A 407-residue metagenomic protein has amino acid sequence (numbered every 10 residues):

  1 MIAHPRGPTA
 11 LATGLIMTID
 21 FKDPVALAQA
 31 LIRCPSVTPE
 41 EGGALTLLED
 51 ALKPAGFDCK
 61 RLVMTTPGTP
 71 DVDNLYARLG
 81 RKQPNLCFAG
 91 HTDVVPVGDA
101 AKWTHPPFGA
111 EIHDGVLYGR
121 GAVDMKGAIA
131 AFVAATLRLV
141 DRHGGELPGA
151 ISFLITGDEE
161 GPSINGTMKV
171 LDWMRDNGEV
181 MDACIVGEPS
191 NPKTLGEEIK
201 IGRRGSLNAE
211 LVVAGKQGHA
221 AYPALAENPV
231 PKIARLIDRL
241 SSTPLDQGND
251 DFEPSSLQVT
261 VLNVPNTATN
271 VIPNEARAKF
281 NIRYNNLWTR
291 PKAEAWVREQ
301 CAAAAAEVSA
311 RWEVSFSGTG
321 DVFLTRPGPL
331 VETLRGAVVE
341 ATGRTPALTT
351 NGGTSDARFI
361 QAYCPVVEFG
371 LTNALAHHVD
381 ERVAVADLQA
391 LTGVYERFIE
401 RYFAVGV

Functional and structural regions predicted by a protein language model:
M1-I16: N-terminal amphipathic/basic-hydrophobic helices that include classical n-h-c signal peptides and signal-anchor
I16-R120, D141-L147: Acidic/His- and Gly-rich active-site-bordering loop/insert found across diverse amide/peptide-bond hydrolases
L27-A30, C34, L47, A51-A55 (+7 more regions): Generic non-transmembrane alpha-helical segments
V123, G127-S242, N249, D380-A390: Fold-level recognition of mixed alpha/beta catalytic cores in primary-metabolism enzymes, strongest
G196-I201, P265-V271: Short beta-strand/turn micro-motifs at beta-sheet edges
A220-N263, V271, N286-W312: Acidic-enriched catalytic cores of C-N bond-cleaving enzymes acting on peptides and small amides
N249, Q258, N263, R311-V407: An extended, acidic, His-containing surface patch that forms the Zn2+-binding/catalytic region of metallohydrolases
